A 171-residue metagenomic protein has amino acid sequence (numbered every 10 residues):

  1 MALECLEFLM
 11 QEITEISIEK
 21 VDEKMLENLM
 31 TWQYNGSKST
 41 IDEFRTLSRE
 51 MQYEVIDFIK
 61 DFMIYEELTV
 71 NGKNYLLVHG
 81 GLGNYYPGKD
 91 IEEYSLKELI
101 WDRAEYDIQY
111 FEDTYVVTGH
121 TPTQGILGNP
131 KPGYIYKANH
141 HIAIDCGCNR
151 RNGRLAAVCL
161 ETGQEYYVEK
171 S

Functional and structural regions predicted by a protein language model:
M1-N28: Core catalytic region of metal-dependent phosphoesterases/phosphodiesterases, especially metallo-beta-lactamase-like
A2, N152-L155: Short, charged, surface-exposed secondary-structure boundary motifs
C5, C146-C148, C159: Generic recognition of cysteine residues
F8-M10, V158-E161: Short, surface-exposed amphipathic charged segments that create phosphate/polyanion-binding patches used for binding
V21-M25, T31-A143, G147-G153: Acidic, His/Gly-enriched loop-helix segments that form or flank divalent-metal centers in metallo-dependent hydrolases
T69-G72, C159-Q164: Short acidic-glycine loop/turn motifs at beta-strand connectors
E169-S171: Short, solvent-exposed aromatic-acidic interface loops
